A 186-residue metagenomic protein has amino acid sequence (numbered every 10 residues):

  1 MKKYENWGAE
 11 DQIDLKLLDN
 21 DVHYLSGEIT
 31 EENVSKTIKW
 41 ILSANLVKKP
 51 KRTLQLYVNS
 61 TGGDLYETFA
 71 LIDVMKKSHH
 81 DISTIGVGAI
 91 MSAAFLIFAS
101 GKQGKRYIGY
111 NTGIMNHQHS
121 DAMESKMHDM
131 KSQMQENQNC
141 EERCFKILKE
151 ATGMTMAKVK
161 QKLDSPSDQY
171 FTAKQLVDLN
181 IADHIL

Functional and structural regions predicted by a protein language model:
M1-L186: Terminal-region recognition feature
